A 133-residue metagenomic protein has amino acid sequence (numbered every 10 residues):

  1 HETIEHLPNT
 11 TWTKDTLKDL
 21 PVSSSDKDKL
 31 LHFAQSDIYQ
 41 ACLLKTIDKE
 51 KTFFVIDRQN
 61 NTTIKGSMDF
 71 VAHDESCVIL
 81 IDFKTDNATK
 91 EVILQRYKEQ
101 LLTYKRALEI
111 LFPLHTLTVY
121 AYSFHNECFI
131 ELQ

Functional and structural regions predicted by a protein language model:
H1-Q133: Structural signature of nuclease core domains in nucleic-acid processing machines
